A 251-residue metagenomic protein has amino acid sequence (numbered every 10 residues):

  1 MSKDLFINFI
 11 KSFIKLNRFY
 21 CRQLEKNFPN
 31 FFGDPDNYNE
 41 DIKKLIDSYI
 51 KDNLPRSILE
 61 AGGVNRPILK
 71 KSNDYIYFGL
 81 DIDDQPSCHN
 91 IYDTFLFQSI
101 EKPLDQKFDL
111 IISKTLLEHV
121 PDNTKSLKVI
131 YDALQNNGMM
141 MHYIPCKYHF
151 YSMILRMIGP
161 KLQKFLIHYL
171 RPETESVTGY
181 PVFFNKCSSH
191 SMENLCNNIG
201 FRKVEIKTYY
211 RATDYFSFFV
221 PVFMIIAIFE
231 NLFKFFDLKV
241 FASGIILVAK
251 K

Functional and structural regions predicted by a protein language model:
M1-Q106, L110, A242-I245: Conserved N-terminal segment of class I S-adenosyl-L-methionine
R56, N137-G138: Surface-exposed loop/turn positions
D74-Y77, F95, K128-A133, M157-P160: Glycine-rich, phosphate-binding/catalytic loops in enzymes
K102, E118, H149: Active-site micro-motifs of SAM-dependent methyltransferase domains
S113-L116: A short beta-strand submotif of the Rossmann-like class I SAM-dependent methyltransferase core that lines
P121-I130, M139-K250: S-adenosyl-L-methionine-dependent methyltransferase catalytic module, highlighting the catalytic core
